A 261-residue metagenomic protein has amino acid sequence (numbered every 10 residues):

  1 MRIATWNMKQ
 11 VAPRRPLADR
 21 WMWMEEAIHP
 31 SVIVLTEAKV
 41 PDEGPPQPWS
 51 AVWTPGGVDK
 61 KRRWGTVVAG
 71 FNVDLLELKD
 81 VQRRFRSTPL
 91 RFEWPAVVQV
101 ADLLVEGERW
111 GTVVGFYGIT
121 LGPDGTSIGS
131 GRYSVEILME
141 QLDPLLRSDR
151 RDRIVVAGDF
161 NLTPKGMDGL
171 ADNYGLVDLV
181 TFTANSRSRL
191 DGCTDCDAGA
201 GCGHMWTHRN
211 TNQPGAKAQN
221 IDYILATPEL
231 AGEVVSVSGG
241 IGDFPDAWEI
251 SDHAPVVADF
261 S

Functional and structural regions predicted by a protein language model:
M1-V11, W110-I128, H253: Active-site-proximal beta-strand elements of phosphoester/diester hydrolases
I3-A4, V34, V155-V156: Residue-level marker for buried hydrophobic side chains located in beta-strands that build the well-ordered beta-sheet
N7, E37, G158-D159, H253: Active-site glycine-centered loops adjacent to acidic/histidine catalytic or metal-binding residues that shape
Q10-R14, V40-G44, P123-D124, N161-G166 (+1 more regions): Active-site environment of divalent metal-dependent phosphoester hydrolases
R14-E26: Short, acidic/polar
S31, D42, S148-D152, L162-S261: Metal-dependent phosphoester-hydrolase catalytic domains
V32, E37-I119: Structured beta-strand-rich core segments of catalytic domains in phosphoester-bond hydrolases
L138-A157: His/acidic metal-ligating clusters that form di-metal
